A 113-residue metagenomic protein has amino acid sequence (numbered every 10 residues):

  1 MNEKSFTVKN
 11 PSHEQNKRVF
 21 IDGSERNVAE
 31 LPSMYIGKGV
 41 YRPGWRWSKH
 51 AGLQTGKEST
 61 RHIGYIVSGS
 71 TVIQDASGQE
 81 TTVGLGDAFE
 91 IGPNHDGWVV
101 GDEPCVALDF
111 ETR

Functional and structural regions predicted by a protein language model:
M1-V40, S48: A short, N-terminal "cap"/entry segment at the start of jelly-roll beta-barrel domains of the cupin/DSBH fold
P32, W45, D87, P93-H95 (+1 more regions): Surface-exposed loop/turn positions
K38-E58, E80: Conserved short histidine dyad/triad with adjacent acidic residue
G39-Y41, G64, F89: Conserved GNAT-family N-acetyltransferase fold
R46, G69-Q74, G97: Short beta-strand segments in beta-sandwich/barrel cores
T55-I73: Short, conserved beta-strand element in jelly-roll/cupin
D75-N94: Short acidic-glycine-tyrosine-enriched beta hairpin
G92-R113: Ligand-binding loop in jelly-roll beta-barrel domains
